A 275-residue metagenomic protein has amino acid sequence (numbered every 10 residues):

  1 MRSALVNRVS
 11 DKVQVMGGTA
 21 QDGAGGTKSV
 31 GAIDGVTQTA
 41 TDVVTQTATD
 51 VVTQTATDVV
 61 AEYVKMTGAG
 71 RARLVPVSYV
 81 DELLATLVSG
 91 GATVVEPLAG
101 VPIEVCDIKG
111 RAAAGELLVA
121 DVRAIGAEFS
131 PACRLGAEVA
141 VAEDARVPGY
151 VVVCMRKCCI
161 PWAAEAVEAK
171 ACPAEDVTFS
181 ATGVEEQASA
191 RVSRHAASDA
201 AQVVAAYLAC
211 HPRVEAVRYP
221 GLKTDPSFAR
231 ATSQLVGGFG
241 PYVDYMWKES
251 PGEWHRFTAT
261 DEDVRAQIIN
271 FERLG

Functional and structural regions predicted by a protein language model:
M1-G25, S29-A32, T39, T55-P212 (+2 more regions): Conserved PLP-enzyme active-site core in the AAT-like
V52: Active-site beta-loop-alpha junctions of metal-dependent nucleic acid enzymes, especially the RNase H-like/DDE
R194, Q202-A259: Conserved small-domain helix->loop->beta segment predominantly found in fold-type I
P251-G275: Structured C-terminal cap/extension of enzyme domains
